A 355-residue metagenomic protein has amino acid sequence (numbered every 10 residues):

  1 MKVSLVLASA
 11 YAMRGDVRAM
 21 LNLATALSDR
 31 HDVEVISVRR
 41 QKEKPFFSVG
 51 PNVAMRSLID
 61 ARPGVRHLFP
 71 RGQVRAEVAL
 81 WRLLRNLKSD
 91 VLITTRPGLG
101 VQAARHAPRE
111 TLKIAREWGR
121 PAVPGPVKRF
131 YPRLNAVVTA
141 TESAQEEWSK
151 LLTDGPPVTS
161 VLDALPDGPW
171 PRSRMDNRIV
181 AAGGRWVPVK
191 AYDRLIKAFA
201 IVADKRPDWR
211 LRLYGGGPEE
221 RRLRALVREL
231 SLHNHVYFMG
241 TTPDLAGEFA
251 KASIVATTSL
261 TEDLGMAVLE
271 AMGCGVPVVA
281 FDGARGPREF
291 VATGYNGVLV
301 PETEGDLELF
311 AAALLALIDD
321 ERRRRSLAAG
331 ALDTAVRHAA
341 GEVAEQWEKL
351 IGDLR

Functional and structural regions predicted by a protein language model:
S4-L5, R172-K190, I196-F199: Conserved donor-binding/catalytic core segment of Leloir-type glycosyltransferases
V6-R14, A26-R71, V158: N-terminal strand-loop element at the rim of the active site of nucleotide-sugar-dependent glycosyltransferases
Q73-A76, I93-L99, E117: Short His-centered aromatic/hydrophobic patch
A103, G125, L134-V158, L165-D167: A short, active-site helix/loop in glycosyltransferases that binds the activated sugar's phosphate group
T241, L260: Aromatic "clamp/platform" in nucleotide-sugar-dependent glycosyltransferases that forms part of the donor/acceptor
P277-F281: Short hydrophobic beta-strand element within catalytic cores of glycosyltransferases and related nucleotide-activated
R288-L315, R322-R323: Change "using UDP/GDP/dTDP sugars" to "using nucleotide sugars
L309, A316, R323-R337: A short, well-ordered alpha-helix in the C-terminal region of glycosyltransferases
